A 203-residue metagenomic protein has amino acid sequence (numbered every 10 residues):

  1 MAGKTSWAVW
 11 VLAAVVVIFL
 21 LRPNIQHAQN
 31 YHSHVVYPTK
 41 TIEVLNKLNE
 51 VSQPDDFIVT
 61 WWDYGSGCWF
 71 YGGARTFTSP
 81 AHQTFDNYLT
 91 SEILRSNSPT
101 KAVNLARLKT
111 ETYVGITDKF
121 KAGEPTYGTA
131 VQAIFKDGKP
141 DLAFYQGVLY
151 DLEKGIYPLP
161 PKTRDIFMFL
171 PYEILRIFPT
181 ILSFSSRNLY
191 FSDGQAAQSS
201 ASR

Functional and structural regions predicted by a protein language model:
M1-K4: Hydrophobic/aromatic-rich transmembrane helices and adjacent perimembrane loops
S6-Y37, N46, T78-P80: Transmembrane alpha-helical segments
Q29-W61: Membrane-embedded, lumen/periplasm-facing catalytic core of multi-pass transferases that use lipid-linked donors
S52, W69-F70, L159-T163: Extracellular/periplasmic catalytic domains that process cell-envelope and extracellular macromolecules
Q53-S66, G73, S79-P80: Conserved luminal/periplasmic juxtamembrane motif of membrane-embedded glycan-processing enzymes
G67-F70, F85-Y88, R176-T180: Extracytoplasmic/secreted cell-surface and envelope-processing proteins
R75-L175, F191-D193, A197-R203: Luminal/periplasmic acceptor-recognition loop/helix of membrane-associated glycosyltransferases
I181-N188: Accessory, solvent-exposed terminal regions and/or long lumenal/extracellular loops of proteins
